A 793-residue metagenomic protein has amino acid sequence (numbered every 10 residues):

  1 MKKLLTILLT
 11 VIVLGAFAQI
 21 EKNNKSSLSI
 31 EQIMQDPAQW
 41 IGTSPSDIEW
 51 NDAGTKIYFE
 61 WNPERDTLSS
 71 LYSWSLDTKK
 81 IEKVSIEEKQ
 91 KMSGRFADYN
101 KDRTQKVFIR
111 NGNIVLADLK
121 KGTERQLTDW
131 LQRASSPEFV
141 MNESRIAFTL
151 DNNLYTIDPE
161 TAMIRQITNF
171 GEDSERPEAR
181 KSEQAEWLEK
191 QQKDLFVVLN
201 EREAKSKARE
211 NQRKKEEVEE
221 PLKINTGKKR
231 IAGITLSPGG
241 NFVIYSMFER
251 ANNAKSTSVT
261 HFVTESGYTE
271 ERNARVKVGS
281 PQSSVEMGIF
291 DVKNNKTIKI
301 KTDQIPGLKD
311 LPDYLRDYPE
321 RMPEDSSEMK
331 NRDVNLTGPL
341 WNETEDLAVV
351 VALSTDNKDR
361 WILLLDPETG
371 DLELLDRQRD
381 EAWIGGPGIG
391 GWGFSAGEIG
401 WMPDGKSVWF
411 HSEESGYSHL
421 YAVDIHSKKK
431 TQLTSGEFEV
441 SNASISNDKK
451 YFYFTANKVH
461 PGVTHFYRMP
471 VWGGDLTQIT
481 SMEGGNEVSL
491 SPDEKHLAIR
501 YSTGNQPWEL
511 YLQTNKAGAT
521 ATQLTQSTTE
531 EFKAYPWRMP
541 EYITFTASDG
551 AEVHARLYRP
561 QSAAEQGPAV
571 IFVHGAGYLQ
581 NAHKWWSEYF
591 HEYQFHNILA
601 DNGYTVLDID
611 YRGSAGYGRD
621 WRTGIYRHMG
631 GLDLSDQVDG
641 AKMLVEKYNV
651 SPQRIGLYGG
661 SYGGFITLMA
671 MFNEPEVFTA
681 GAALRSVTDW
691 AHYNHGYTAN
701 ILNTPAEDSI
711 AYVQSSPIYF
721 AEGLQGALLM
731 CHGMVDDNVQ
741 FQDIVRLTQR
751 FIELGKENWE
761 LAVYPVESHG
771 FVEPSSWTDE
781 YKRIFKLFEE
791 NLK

Functional and structural regions predicted by a protein language model:
M1-L4, K793: Positively charged n-region of N-terminal signal peptides that target proteins for export
L4-I12: Sec-dependent N-terminal signal peptides
I7-L8, F17-Q478, E483-G484, K495-H496 (+2 more regions): Beta-propeller folds
I12, Q35, P45, G94 (+13 more regions): Alpha-helical structural elements
E345, G485-K793: Serine-hydrolase catalytic core recognition
